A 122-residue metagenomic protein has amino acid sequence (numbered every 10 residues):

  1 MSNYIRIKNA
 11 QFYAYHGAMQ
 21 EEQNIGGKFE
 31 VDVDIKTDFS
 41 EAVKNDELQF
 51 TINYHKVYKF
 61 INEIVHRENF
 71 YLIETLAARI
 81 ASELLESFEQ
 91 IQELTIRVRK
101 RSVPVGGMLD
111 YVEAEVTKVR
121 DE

Functional and structural regions predicted by a protein language model:
M1-E122: N-terminal, polar/charged subdomain of small-to-medium soluble alpha/beta proteins
